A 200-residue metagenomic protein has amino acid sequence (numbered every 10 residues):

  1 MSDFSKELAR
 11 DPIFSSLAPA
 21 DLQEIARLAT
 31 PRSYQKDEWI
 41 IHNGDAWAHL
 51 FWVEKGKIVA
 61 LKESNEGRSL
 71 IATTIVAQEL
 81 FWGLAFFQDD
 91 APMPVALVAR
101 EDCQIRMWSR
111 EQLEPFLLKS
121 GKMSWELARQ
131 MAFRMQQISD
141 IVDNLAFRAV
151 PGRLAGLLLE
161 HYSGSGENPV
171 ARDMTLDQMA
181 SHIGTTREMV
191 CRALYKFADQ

Functional and structural regions predicted by a protein language model:
M1-Q35, L80-F81, A85-Q88: Cyclic nucleotide-binding regulatory module and flanking cytosolic helices
D37, A48-L61, A77-E79: Glycine- and acidic-residue-biased ligand/ion/polar-headgroup-sensing regions
I40-D45: Short phosphate-coordinating micro-motif centered on Lys-Gly-acidic
L61-G67: Cytochrome P450 core scaffold surrounding the K-helix E-X-X-R motif and the conserved "meander" helix-loop region
I71-R129: Cyclic-nucleotide recognition modules
P94-V95, E114-K119, Q137-A146, G164-E167: Short helix-to-loop capping/linker segments positioned immediately adjacent to catalytic or ligand/cofactor-binding
S124-D140: Long, low-complexity, charged/polar intrinsically disordered regions in eukaryotic proteins
V150-R153, L159-Q200: Phosphate-/nucleic-acid-contacting segments
